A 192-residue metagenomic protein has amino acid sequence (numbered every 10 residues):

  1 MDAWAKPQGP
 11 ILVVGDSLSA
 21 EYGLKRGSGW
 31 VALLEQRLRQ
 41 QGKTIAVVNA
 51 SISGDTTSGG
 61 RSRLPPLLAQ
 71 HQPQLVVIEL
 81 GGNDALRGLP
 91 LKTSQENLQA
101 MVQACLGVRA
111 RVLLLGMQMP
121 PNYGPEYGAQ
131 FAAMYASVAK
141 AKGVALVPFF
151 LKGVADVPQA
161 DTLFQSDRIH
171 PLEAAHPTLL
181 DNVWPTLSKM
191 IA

Functional and structural regions predicted by a protein language model:
D2-S53, R63-Q72: Serine-esterase "nucleophile elbow" of acetyl-processing enzymes
K6, L33, K43, R61-A192: Alpha-helical cap/lid subdomain in secreted, periplasmic, or secretory-pathway luminal O-acyl-processing enzymes
G23, V48-T57, A85-L89, R168: Acidic/histidine-rich helix-loop elements that form or flank divalent-metal/phosphate-binding sites at the catalytic
S28-G29, T56-T57, P148-F149: A short linear-motif detector with a strong N-terminal bias
